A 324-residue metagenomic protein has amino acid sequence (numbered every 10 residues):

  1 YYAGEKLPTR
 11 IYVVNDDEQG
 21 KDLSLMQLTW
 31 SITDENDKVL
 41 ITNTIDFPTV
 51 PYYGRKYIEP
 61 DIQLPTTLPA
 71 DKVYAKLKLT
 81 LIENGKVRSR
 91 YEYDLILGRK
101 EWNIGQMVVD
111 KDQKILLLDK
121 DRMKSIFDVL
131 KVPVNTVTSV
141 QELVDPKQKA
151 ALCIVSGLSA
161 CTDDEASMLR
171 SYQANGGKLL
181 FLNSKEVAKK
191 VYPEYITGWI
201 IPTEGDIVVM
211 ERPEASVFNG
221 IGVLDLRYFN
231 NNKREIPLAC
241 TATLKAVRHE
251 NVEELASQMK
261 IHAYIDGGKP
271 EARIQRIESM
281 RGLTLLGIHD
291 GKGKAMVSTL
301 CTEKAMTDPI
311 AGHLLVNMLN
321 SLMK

Functional and structural regions predicted by a protein language model:
Y1-E5: Short, solvent-exposed loop/linker segments at the N-terminal edge of repeated beta-sheet extracellular domains
K6-P48, Y57-D61, D71-E83: Beta-strand-rich binding/interaction modules
D46-P51, K86-V109: Short beta-strand elements
I104-D121: Short hydrophobic beta-strand segments
K111-Q113, Q148-A151, N175-K178, G291-K294: Loop/turn elements at helix/coil->beta-strand transitions in domains of secreted/extracellular proteins
L118-D119, I126-Q148, G157: A short, well-structured beta->alpha microelement
D128, T203-I310: Catalytic beta-strand/loop cores that center a nucleophilic Ser/Cys/Thr and support acyl-enzyme chemistry
S159-A239, S298, T307, V316 (+1 more regions): A glycine-rich, often tryptophan-bearing local segment used as a flexible ligand/cofactor-contacting loop or short
